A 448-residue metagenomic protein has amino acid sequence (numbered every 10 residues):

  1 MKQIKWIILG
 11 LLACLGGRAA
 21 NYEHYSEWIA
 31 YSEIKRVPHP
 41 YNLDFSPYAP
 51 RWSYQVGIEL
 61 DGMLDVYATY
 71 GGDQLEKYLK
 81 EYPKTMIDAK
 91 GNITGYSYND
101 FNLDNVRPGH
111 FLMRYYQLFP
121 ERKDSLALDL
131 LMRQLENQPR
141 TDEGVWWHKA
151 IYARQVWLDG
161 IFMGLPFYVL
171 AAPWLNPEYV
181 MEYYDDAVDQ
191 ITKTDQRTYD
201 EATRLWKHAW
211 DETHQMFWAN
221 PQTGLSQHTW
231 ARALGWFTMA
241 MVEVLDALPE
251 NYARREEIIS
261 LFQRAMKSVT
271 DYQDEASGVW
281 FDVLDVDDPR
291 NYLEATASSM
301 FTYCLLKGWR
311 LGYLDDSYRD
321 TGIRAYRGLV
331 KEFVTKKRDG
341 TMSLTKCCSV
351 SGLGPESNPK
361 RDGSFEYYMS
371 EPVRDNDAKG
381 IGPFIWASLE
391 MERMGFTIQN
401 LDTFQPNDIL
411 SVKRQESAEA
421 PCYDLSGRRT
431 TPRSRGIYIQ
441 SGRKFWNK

Functional and structural regions predicted by a protein language model:
M1-N21: Bacterial Sec-dependent N-terminal signal peptides
L11-L12, Y22-G57, T69-E81, T85-N105 (+7 more regions): CBM-like carbohydrate-recognition segments
P38-Y41, I87-T94, D142-A150, T213-Q227 (+2 more regions): Acidic/His metal-coordination segments adjacent to aromatic residues that form catalytic metal sites in metalloenzymes
K77-K80, M86-N220, K336, G340 (+1 more regions): Extended ligand-binding groove/face enriched in aromatic
F119, A171-E182, V244-E256, G308-D316: Inter-helical turn/loop segments and adjacent helix faces that build the functional surface of alpha-helical bundle
W236-D285: Oxyanion-binding "anion nests"
T397-S426: Residue-level detector of functionally pivotal "anchor" positions at catalytic/ligand-binding pockets or at interdomain
I437-K448: C-terminal tail/sorting-segment detector
